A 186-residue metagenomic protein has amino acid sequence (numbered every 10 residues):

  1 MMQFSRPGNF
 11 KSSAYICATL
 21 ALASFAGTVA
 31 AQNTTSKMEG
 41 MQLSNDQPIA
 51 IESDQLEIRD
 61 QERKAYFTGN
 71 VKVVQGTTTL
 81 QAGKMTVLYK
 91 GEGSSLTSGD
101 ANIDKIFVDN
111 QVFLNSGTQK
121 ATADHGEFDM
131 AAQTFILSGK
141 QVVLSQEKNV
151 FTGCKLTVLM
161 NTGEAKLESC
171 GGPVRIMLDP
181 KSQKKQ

Functional and structural regions predicted by a protein language model:
M1-Q186: Mature-chain termini and adjacent capping regions
